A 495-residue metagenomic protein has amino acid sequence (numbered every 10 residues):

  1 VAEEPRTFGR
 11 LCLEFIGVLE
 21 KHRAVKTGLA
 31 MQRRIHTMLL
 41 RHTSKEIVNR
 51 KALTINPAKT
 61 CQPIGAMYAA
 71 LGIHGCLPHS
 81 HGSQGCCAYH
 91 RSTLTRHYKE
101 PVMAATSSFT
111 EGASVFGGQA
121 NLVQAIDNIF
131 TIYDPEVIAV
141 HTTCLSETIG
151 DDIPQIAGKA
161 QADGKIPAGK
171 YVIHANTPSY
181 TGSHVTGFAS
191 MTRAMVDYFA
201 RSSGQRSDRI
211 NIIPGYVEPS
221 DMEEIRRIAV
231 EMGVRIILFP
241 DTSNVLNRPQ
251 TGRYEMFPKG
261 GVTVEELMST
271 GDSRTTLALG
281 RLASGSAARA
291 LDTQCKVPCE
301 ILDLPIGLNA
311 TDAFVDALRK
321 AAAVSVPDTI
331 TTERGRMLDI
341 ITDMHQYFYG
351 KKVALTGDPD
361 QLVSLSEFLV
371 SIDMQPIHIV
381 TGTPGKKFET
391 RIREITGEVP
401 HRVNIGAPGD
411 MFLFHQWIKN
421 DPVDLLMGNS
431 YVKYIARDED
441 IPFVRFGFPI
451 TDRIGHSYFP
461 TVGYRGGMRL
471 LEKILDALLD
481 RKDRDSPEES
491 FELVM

Functional and structural regions predicted by a protein language model:
V1-M495: An N-terminal assembly and electron-transfer interface module characteristic of large anaerobic redox and radical
